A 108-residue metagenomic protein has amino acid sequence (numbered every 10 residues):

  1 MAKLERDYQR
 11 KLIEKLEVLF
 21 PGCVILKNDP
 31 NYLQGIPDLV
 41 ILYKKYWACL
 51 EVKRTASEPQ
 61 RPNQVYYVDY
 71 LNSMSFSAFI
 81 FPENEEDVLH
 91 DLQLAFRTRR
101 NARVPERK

Functional and structural regions predicted by a protein language model:
M1-K108: Catalytic phosphate/metal-binding cores of nucleic-acid and nucleotide-processing enzymes, i.e., regions that mediate
